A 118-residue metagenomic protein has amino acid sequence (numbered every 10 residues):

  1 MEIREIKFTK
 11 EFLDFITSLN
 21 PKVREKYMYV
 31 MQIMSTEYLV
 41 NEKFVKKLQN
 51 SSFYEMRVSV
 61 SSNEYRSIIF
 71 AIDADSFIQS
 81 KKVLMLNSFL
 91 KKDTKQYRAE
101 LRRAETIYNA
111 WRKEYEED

Functional and structural regions predicted by a protein language model:
M1-E64, D75-S80, L90-D118: Basic, Lys/Arg-enriched alpha-helical interface segments
I69, K82: Beta-strand/loop substructures that line and gate deep hydrophobic ligand-binding cavities in soluble
A71-D73: Short conserved beta-strand segments at catalytic cores or DNA/RNA-binding microdomains of nucleic-acid binding
L86: Conserved catalytic cores of phosphodiester-cleaving nucleases, focusing on short active-site segments
